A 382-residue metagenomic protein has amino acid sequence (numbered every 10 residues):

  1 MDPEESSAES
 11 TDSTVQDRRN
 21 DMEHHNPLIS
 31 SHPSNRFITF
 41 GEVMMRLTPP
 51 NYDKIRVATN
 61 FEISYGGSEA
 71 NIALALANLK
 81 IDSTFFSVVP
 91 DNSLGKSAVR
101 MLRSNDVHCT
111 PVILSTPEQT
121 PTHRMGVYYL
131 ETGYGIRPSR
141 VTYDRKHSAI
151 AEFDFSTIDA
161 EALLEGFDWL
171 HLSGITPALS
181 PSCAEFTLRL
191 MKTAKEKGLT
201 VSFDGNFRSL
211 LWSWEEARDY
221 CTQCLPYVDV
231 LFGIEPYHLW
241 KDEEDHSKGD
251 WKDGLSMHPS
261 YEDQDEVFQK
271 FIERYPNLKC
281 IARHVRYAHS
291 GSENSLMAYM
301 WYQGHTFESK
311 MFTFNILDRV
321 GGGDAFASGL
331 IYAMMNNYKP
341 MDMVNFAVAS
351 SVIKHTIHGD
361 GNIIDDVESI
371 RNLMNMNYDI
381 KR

Functional and structural regions predicted by a protein language model:
D2-E5, E9-V112, G133-I136, F153-S156 (+3 more regions): Glycine-rich phosphate/adenosyl-contacting loop at the front of the ribokinase-like
V43, G205, A325: Active-site metal-binding loops of divalent metal-dependent hydrolases
D82, F86-G174, V201, I370-R382: Conserved N-terminal subdomain of the carbohydrate kinase-like
F186-K197, Y220-Y227: Catalytic-core regions built around general acid/base machinery
G198-G205: Short beta-strand/loop segments at the ligand-binding rim of alpha/beta enzyme cores
L211-Q303: Conserved phosphate/ATP/ADP-binding segment of small-molecule kinases
K310-M376, I380: Conserved post-catalytic alpha-helical subdomain immediately downstream of the catalytic base and nucleotide-binding
